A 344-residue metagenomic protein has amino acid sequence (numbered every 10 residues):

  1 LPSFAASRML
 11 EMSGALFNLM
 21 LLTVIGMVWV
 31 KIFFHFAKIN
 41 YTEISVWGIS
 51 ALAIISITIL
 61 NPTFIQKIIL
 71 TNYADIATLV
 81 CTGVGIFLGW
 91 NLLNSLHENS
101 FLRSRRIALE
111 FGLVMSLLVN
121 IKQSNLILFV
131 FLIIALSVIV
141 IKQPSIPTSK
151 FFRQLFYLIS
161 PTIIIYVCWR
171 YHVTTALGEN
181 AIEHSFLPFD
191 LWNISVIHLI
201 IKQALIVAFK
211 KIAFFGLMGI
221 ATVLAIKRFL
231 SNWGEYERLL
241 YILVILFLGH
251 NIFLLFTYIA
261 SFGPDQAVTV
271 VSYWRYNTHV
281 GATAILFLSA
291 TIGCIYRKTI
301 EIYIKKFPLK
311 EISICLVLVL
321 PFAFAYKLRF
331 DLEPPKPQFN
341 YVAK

Functional and structural regions predicted by a protein language model:
L1-P2, A6, V138-K142, T148-K227 (+1 more regions): Membrane-lumen/periplasm interface segments of specific transmembrane helices in polyprenyl phosphate-linked
F17-L93, S104-S116: Membrane-embedded helix bundles of polyisoprenyl
L22-K38, K211-V244: Hydrophobic, aromatic-rich transmembrane alpha-helices and their immediate juxtamembrane boundary segments
S45-I59, E110-F111, W233-G263: Transmembrane alpha-helix segments characteristic of polytopic inner-membrane glycan-assembly/cell-envelope
A74-G83, I127, P264-I295: Hydrophobic/aromatic-rich transmembrane helices and adjacent perimembrane loops
C81, Q123-I139, L217: Transmembrane-embedded, aromatic-rich helix segments that form part of the hydrophobic channel/pocket engaging
R106-Q123, F129-I134, Q203-L205: Membrane-interface alpha helices of multi-pass inner-membrane proteins
V319-K344: Membrane-embedded, lumen/periplasm-facing catalytic core of multi-pass transferases that use lipid-linked donors
